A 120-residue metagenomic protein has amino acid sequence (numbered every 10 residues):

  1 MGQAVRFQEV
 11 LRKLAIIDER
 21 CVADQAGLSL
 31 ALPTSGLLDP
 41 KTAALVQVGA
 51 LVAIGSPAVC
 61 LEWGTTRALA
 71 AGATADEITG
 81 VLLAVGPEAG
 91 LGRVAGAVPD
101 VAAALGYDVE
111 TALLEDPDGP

Functional and structural regions predicted by a protein language model:
M1-A43, G55, E62-T66, A70 (+1 more regions): Acidic, glycine/proline-rich low-complexity segments that act as flexible tails and inter-domain linkers
A43-L51, V81-L82: Short, structured motif recognition centered on aromatic/hydrophobic residues
A50-P57, G86-G90: Short alpha-helix boundary/capping elements
R67-A71, A84-P87: Short basic/hydrophobic patches in alpha-helices and adjacent helix-turn junctions that form amphipathic surface motifs
A73-E77: Winged helix-turn-helix DNA-binding recognition segment
T79-A103: C-terminal structural segments of small proteins and small subunits
